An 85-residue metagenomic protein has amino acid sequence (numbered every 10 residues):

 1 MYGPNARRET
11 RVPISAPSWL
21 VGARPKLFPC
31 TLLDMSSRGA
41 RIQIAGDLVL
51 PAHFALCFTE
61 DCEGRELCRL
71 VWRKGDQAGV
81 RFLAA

Functional and structural regions predicted by a protein language model:
M1-A85: Structured alpha-helical
